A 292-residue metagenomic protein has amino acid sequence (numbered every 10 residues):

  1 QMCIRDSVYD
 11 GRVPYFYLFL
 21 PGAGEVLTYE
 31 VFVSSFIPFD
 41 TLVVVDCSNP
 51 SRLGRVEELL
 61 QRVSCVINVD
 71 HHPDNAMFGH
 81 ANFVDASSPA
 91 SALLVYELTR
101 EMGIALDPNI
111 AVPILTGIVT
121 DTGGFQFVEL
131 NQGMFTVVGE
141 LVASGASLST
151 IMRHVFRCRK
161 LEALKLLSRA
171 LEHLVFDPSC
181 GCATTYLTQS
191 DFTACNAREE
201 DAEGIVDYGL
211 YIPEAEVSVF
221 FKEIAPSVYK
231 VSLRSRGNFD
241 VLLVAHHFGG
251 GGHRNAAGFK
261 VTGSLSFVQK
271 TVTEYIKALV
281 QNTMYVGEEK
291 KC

Functional and structural regions predicted by a protein language model:
Q1, R5-L18, F36-F39, T120-H247 (+1 more regions): Hydrophobic helix-and-loop "lid/oligomerization" segment in the mid-to-C-terminal part of catalytic domains
Q1, R5-R62: N-terminal small/polar loop signature for handling phosphorylated ligands or for N-terminal nucleophile
G22-L27, V84-S87, R236-G237: Short, hinge-like loop/turn segments at secondary-structure boundaries
V26, L42, V66, N82-F83 (+1 more regions): Short, well-ordered beta-strand core segments
V44-D46, N68-D70, F220: Redox-cofactor binding/interface segments in oxidoreductases and associated redox assembly factors
C47-P50, H72-D74, Q189-S190: Short glycine-rich anion-binding loops that position phosphate/pyrophosphate groups of nucleotides and phosphorylated
R52-V56, F78, K230: Short glycine-/acidic-enriched loop or helix-start segments at secondary-structure transitions that form or flank
V69-V137: Short alpha-helices
